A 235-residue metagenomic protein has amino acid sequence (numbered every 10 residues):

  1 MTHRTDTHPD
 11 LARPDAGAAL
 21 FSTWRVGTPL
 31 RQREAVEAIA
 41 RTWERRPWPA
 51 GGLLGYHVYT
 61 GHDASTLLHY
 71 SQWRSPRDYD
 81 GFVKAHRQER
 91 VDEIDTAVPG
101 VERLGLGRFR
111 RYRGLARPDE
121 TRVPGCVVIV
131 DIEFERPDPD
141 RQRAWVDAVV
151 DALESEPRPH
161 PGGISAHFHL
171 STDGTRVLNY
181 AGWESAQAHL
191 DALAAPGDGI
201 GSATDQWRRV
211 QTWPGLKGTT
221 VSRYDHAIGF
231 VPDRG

Functional and structural regions predicted by a protein language model:
M1-Y70, R74-G235: Short S/T/G/P-rich N-terminal loop/turn motif that feeds into the first structured element of a domain
